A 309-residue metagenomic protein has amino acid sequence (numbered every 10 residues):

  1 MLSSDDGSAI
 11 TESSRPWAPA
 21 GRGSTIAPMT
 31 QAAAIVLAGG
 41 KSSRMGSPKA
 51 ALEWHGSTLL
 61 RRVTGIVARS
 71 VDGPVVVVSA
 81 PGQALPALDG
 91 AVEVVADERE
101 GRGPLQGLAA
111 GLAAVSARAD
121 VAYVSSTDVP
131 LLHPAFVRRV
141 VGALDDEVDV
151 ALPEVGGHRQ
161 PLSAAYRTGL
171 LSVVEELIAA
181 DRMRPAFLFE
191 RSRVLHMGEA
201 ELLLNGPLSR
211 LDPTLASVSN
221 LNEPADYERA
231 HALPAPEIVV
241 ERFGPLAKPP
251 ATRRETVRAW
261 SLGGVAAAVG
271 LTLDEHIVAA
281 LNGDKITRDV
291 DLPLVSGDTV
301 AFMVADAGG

Functional and structural regions predicted by a protein language model:
S3-S4, S8-W17, R22-S24: Low-acidity, Ser/Thr- and Arg-rich intrinsically disordered low-complexity segments
R22-Q31, A232-E237: Extreme N-terminus of proteins, especially the signal/transit-peptide cleavage junction and the first residues
T30-L162, T168, S172-R182, E190-L215 (+1 more regions): Nucleotide and nucleotide-moiety/phosphate-recognizing core
R167, E223: Short, conserved phosphate/pyrophosphate- and ester-handling motifs at nucleotide-, phospho-/glycolipid
S217-N220: C-terminal accessory segment of soluble enzyme catalytic cores
E228-G308: Ubiquitin-like/PB1-type beta-grasp interaction modules and other compact soluble beta-rich domains
